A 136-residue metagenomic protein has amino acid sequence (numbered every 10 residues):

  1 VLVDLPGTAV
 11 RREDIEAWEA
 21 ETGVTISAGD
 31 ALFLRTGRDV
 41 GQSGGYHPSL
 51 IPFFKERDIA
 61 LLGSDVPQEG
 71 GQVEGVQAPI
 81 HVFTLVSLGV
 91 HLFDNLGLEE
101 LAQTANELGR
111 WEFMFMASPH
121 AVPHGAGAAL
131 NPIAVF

Functional and structural regions predicted by a protein language model:
V1-F136: Active-/binding-site microenvironments in catalytic and ligand-binding cores
